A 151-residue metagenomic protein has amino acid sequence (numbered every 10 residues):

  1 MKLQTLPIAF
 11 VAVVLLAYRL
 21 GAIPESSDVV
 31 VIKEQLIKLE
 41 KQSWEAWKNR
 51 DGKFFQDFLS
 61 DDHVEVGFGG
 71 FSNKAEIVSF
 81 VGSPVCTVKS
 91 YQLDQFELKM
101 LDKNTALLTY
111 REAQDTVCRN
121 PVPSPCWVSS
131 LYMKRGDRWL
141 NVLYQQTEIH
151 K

Functional and structural regions predicted by a protein language model:
M1-S27: Bacterial Sec-dependent N-terminal signal peptides
Y18-D57, D62-K151: A beta-strand edge to alpha-helix "cap/lid" segment located at domain peripheries
